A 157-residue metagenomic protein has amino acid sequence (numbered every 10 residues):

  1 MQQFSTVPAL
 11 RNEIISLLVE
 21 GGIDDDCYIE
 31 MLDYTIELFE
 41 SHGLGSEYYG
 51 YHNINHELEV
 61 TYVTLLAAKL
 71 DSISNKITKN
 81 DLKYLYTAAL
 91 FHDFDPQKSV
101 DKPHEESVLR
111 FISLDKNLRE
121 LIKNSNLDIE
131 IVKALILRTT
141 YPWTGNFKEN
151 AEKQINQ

Functional and structural regions predicted by a protein language model:
M1-G45: Non-catalytic interface/linker regions that flank or bridge core catalytic/transmembrane domains
Y28-I36, I54, L58, L82-Y86 (+1 more regions): Short, well-structured alpha-helical segments
F39-G50, A89-D93: Glycine-/proline-rich flexible loop or hinge segments
S46-Y84, S113, L118: Alpha-helical phosphate/pyrophosphate-handling elements in metalloenzyme active cores
H52, H56, H92, K102-E105: Histidine-centered active-site/metal-ligand motif
V60, N80-S99, V108, K133-P142: His-Asp-centered metal-binding catalytic motifs of divalent-metal-dependent phosphohydrolases/nucleases
K102-N117: Structured all-alpha helical bundle cores of eukaryotic regulatory proteins
R119-Q157: Histidine/acidic-rich helix-loop-helix segments that form or flank divalent-metal centers in metalloenzyme catalytic
